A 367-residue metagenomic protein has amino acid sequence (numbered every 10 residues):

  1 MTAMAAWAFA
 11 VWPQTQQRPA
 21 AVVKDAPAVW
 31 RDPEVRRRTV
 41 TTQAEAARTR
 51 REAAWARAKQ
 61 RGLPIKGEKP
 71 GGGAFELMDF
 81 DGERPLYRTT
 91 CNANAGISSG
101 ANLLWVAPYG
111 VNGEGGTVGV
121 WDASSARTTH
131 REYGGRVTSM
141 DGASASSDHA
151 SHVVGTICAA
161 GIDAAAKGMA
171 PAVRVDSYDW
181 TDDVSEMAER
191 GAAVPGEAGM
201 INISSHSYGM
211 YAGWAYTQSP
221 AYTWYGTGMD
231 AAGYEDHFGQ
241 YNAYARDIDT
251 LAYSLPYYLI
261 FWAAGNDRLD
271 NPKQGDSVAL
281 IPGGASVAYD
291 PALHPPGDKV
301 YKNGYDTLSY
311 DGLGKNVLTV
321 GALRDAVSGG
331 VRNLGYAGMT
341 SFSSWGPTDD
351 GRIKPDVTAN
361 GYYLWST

Functional and structural regions predicted by a protein language model:
M1-M4: Sec-dependent N-terminal signal peptides
Q14-Q16, A58, Y87-A188, P195-W224 (+6 more regions): Subtilisin-like serine protease catalytic core
R18, V23-A26, R31, R36-V120 (+4 more regions): N-terminal domain-start motif of subtilase-like serine proteases
A143-S146, V194, A231-Y241, G297 (+6 more regions): Hydrophobic alpha-helical scaffolding
G213-A243, V278-G297: A solvent-exposed, charged loop/short amphipathic helix patch at secondary-structure junctions
R268-G283, V300-L313: Glycine-rich, charge-decorated loop segments at or immediately adjacent to ligand/cofactor-binding or catalytic sites
D290-L323: Structural recognition of alpha->loop->beta junctions
